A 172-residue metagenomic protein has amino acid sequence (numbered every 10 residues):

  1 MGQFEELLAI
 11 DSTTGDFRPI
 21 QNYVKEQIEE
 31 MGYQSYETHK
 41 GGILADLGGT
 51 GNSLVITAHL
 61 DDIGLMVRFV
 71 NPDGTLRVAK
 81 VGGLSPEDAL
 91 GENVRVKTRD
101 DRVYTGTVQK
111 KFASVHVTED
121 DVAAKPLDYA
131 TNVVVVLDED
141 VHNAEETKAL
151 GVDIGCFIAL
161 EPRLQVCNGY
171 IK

Functional and structural regions predicted by a protein language model:
M1-K172: N-terminal hydrophobic/helix-forming segments and targeting peptides
